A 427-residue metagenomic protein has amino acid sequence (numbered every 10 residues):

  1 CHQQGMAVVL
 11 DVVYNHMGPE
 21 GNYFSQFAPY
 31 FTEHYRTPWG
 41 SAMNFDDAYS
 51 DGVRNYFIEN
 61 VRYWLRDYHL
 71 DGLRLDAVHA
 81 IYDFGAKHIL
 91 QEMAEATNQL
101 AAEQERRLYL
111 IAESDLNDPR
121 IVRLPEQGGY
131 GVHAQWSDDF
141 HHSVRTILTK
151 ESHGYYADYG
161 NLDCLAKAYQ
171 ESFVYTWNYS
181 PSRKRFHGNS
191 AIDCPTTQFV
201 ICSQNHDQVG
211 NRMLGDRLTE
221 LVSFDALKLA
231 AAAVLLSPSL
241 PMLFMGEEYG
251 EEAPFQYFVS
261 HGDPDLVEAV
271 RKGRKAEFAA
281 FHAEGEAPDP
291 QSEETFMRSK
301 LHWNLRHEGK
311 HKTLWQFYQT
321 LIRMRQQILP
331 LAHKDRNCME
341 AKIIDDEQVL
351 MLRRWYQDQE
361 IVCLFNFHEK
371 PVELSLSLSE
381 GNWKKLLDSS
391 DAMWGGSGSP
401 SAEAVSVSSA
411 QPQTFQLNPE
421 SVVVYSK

Functional and structural regions predicted by a protein language model:
C1-E103, I121: Substrate-binding/active-site clefts of carbohydrate-active enzymes
N15-E20, R74, A80-G85, N117-I121 (+4 more regions): Flexible loop/turn segments at secondary-structure boundaries
E20-F24, A86-K87, I121-E126, F255-V259 (+2 more regions): Short aromatic-enriched loop/helix-cap "lid" or pocket-rim segments at secondary-structure transitions that line
F24, R54-N55, R212, V372-S375: Extended hydrophobic-aromatic, low-complexity segments
I58, R66-H69, S203, L236-S237 (+1 more regions): Alpha-helix termination/capping residues and helix-transition junctions
L90, A94-H282, C363-H368: Conserved alpha/beta catalytic core and glycan-binding cleft of carbohydrate-active enzymes
L214-D216, E220-K228, A233-L243, E247-K427: Carbohydrate-interacting/catalytic domains
